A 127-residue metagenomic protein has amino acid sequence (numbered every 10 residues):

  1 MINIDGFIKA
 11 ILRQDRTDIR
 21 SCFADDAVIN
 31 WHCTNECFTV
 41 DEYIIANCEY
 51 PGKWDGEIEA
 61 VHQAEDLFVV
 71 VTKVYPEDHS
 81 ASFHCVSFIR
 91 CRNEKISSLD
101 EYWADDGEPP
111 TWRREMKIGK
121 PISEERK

Functional and structural regions predicted by a protein language model:
M1-K127: C-terminal and inter-domain tail/linker signature
